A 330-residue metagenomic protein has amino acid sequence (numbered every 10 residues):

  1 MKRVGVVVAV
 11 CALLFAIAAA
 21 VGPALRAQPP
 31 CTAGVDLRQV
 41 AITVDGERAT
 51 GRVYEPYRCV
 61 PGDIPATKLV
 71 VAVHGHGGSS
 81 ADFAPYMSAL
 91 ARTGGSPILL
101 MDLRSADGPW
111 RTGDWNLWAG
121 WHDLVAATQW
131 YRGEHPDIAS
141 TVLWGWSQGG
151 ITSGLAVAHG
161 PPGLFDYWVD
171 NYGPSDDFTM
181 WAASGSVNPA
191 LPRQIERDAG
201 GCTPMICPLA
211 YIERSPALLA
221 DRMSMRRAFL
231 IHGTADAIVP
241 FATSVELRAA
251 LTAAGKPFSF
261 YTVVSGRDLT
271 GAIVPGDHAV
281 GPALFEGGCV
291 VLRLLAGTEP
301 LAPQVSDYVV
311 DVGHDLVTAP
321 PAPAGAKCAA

Functional and structural regions predicted by a protein language model:
L25-G62: N-terminal cap/lid segment of alpha/beta-hydrolase-fold proteins
D63, G75-P109, F178: Short substrate-entry loop that stabilizes the transition state in hydrolases
D114-H135: Alpha/beta-hydrolase active-site loop
H135-S147: Alpha/beta-hydrolase fold nucleophile elbow
L155-M205: Hydrolase active-site cap/lid region
L230-H232, D236: Short beta-strand/loop motif that positions the catalytic acidic residue of the alpha/beta-hydrolase fold
A237-T243: Conserved alpha/beta-hydrolase "acid-adjacent" motif
V245-R248, T252-A330: C-terminal catalytic histidine-bearing segment of alpha/beta-hydrolase fold enzymes
